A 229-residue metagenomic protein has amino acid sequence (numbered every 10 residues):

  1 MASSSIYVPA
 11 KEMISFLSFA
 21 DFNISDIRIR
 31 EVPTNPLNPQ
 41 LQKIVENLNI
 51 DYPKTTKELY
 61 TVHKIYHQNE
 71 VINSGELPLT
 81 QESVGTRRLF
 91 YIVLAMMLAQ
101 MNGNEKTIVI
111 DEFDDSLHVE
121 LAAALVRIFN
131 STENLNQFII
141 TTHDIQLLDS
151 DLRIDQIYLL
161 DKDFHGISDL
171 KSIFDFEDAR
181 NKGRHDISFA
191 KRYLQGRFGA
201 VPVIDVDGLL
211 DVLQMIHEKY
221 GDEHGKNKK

Functional and structural regions predicted by a protein language model:
M1-A99, G103, F189-K229: Phosphate-coordinating catalytic segments in nucleotide- and nucleic-acid-processing enzymes
P39-Q40, E120-L121, S150-D151: A short acidic (Asp/Glu
H63, H118, H143: Histidine-centered active-site/metal-ligand motif
T107-V109: Walker B motif beta-strand of ABC-family P-loop ATPases
D111-F113: Walker B catalytic acidic pair
D115-V119, A123: Conserved D-loop-proximal element of ABC-family nucleotide-binding domains
A124-K229: C-terminal lobe/lid and adjacent interdomain/linker elements of RecA-like ASCE P-loop ATPase modules
